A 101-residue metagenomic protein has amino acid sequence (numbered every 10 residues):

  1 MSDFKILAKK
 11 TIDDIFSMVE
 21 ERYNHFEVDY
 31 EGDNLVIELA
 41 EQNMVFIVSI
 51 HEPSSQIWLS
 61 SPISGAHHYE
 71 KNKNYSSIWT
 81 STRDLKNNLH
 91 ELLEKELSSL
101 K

Functional and structural regions predicted by a protein language model:
M1-K101: N-terminal intrinsically disordered, cationic/polar leader segments that include organellar targeting peptides
